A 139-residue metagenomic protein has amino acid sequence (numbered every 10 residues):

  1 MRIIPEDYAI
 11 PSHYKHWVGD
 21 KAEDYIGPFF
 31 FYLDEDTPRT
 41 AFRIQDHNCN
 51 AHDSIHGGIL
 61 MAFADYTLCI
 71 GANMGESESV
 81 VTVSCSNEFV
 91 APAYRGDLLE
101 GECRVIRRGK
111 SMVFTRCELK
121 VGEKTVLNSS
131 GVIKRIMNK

Functional and structural regions predicted by a protein language model:
M1-K139: Terminal targeting signals and extreme-terminal segments of soluble enzymes
